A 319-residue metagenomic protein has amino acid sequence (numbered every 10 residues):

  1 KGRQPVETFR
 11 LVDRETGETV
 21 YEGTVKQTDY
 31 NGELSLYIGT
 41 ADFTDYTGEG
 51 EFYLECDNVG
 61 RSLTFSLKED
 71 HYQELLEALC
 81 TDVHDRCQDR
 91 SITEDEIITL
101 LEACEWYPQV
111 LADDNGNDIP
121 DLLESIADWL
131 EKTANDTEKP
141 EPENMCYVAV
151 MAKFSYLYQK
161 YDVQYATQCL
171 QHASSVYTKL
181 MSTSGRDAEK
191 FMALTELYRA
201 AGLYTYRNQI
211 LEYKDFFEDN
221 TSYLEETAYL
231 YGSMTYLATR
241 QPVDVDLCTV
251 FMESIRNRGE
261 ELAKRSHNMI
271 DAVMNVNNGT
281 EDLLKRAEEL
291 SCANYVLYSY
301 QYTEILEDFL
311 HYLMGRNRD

Functional and structural regions predicted by a protein language model:
K1: Short amphipathic, basic-aromatic surface patches that mediate peripheral association with negatively charged
Q4-L36, T47-E49, Y53-C56, S62 (+3 more regions): Glycan-recognition and catalytic cores of secretory/periplasmic carbohydrate-active enzymes
G39-A41: Short strand-edge motifs at loop-to-beta-strand transitions and within beta-strands of extracellular beta-rich domains
F43-D45: Short, flexible loop/turn segments at beta-strand junctions in immunoglobulin-like and fibronectin type III
L67-E69: Interdomain boundary/hinge segments at the C-termini of tandem beta-sandwich modules
